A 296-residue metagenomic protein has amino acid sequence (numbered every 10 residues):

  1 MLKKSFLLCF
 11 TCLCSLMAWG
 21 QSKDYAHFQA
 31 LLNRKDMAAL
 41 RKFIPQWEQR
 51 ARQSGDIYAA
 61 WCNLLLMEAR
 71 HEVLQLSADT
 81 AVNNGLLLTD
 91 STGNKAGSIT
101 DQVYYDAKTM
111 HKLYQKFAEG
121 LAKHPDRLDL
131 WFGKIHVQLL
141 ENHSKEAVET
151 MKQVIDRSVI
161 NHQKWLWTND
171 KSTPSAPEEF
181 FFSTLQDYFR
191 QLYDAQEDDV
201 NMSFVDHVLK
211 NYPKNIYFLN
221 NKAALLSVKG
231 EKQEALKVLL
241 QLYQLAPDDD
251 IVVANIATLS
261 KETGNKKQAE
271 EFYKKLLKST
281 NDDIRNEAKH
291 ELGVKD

Functional and structural regions predicted by a protein language model:
R52-Q53, P125-D126, V159, P213 (+2 more regions): Short coil turns that delineate tetratricopeptide repeat
I57, L130, K164, F218 (+2 more regions): TPR alpha-solenoid repeat register
A60-W61, G133, D187, N221 (+2 more regions): Canonical tetratricopeptide repeat
L64-D126, L140-E141, K145, E149 (+1 more regions): Short coil/linker segments at helix-helix boundaries
T173-Q244: Alpha-helical adaptor scaffolds
